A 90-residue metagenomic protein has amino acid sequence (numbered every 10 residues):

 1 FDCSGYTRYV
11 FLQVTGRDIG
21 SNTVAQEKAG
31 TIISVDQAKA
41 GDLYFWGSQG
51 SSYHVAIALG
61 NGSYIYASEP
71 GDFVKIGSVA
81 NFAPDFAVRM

Functional and structural regions predicted by a protein language model:
F1-A40: Catalytic cysteine-centered active-site loop
G16-R17, K28-I33, G47-S48, S52-H54 (+1 more regions): Aromatic- and glycine-rich peptidoglycan recognition patches
